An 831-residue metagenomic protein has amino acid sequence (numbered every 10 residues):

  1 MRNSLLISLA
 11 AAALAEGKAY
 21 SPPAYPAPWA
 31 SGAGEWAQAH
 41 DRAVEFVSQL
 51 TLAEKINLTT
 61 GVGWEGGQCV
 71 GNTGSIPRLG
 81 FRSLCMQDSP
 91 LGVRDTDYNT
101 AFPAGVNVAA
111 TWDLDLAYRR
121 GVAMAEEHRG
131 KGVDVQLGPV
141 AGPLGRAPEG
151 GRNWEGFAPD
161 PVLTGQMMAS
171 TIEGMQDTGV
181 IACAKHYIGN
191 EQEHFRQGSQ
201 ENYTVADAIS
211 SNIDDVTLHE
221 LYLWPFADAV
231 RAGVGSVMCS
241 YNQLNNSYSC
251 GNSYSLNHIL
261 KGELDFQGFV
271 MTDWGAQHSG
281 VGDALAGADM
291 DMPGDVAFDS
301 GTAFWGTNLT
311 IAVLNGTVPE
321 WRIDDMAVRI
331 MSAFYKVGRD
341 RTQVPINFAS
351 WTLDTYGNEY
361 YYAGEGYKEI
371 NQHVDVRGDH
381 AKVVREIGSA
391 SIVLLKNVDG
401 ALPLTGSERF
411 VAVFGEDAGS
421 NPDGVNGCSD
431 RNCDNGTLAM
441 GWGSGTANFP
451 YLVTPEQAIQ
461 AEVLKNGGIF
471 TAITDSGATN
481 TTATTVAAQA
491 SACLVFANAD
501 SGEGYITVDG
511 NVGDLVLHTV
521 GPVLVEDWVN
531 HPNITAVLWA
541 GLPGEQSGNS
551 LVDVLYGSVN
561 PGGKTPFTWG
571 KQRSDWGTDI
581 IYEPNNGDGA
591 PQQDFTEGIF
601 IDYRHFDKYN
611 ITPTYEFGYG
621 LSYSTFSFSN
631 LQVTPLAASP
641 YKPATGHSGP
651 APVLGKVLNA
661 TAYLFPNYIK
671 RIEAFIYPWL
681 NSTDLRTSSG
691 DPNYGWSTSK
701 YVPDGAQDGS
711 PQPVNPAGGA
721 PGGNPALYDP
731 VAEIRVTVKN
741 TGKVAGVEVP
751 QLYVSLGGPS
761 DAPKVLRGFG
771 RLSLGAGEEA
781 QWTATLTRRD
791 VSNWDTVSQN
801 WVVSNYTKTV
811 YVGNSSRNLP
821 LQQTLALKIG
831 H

Functional and structural regions predicted by a protein language model:
M1-K18: Fungal secretory targeting signals
L14-D704, D708, N715, P721-N793 (+2 more regions): Glycoside hydrolase catalytic-domain context in secreted enzymes
Q799, S804-Y806: A glycine-anchored, Pro-Gly-centered beta-turn/N-cap motif
N818-H831: Short beta-strand elements
